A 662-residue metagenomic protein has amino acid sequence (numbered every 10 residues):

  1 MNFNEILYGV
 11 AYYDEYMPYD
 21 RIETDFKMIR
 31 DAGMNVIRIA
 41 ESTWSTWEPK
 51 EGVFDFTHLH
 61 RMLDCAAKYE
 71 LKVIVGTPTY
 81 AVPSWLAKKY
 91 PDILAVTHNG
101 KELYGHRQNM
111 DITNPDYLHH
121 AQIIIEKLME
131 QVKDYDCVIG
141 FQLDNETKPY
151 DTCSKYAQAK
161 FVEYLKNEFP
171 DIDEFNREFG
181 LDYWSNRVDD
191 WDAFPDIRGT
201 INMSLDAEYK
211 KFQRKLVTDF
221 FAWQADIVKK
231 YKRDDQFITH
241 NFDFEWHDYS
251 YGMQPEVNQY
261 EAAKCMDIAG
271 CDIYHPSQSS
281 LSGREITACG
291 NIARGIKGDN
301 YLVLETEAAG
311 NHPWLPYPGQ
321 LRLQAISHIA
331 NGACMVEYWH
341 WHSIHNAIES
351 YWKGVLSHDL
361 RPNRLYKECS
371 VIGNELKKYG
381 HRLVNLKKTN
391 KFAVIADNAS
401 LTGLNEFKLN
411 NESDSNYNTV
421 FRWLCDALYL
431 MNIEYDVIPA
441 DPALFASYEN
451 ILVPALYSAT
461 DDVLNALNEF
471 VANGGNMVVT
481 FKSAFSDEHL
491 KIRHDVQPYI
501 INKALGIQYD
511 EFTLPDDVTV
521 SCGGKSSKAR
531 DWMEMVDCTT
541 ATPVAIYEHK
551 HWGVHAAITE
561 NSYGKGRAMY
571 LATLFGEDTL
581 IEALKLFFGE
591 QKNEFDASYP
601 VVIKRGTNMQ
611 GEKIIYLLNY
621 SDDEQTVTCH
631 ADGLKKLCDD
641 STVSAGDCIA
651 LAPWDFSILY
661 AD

Functional and structural regions predicted by a protein language model:
M1-R38, P49, R382: N-terminal carbohydrate-binding accessory modules
N4-I6, G33-N35, A67-V73, D134-I139 (+5 more regions): Short, well-ordered coil/turn segments that N-cap beta-strands
Y8-M17, S42-T57, L103-Q122, T147-D151 (+7 more regions): The substrate-binding groove and active-site-proximal loops of carbohydrate-active enzymes, especially glycoside
V10, I29, I37, A66 (+7 more regions): Conserved, mostly hydrophobic/aromatic
Y16-R30, K127, S250-A262, Y317-A325: Short, acidic/polar
E23-R30, R38-H98, Q224-Y231: Aromatic-lined substrate-binding rim segments of carbohydrate-active enzymes
E102-I268, D272-S279, G283-E285: Polysaccharide-binding and catalytic clefts of secreted carbohydrate-active enzymes
W191-F194, A222, K230, D234 (+1 more regions): Carbohydrate-binding surfaces of carbohydrate-active enzymes
